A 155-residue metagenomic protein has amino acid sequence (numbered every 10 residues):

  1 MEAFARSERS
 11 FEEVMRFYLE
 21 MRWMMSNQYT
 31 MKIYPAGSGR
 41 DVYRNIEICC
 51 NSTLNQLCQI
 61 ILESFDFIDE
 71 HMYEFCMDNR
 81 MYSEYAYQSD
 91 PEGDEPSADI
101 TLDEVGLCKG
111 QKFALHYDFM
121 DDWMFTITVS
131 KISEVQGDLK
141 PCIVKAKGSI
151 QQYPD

Functional and structural regions predicted by a protein language model:
M1-D155: Short linear regulatory motifs enriched in tryptophan with gly/pro/ser
